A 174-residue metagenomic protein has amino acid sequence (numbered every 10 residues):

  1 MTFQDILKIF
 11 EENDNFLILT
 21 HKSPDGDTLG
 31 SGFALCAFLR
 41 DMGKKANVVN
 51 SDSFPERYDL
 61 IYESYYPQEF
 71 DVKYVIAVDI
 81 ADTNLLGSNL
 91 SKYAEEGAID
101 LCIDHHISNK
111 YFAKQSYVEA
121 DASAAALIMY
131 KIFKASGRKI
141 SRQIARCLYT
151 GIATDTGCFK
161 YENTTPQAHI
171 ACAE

Functional and structural regions predicted by a protein language model:
M1-T2, Y58: Active-site-proximal helix-loop elements at catalytic-domain edges
T2-S23, A34-D41, L101, K110-E174: A structured phosphate/pyrophosphate-recognition subdomain
N13-K73: Anionic-ligand anchoring segments at beta-strand to alpha-helix junctions in alpha/beta enzyme folds, i.e., glycine
K22, G26-T28, I80, H105-H106 (+1 more regions): Generic detector of well-ordered alpha-helical packing
G26-L29, N84, A126: Loop/helix-junction capping segments adjacent to catalytic residues or to phosphate/diphosphate-binding pockets
T28-G32, G87, T165: Conserved strand-to-helix beginnings and helix N-cap segments that scaffold or border functional pockets
S51-F54, I107, K134-A135: A short, conserved beta-to-alpha structural element at the edge of catalytic cores that scaffolds binding
D59-Q115: Active-site cofactor/cluster-binding pocket
